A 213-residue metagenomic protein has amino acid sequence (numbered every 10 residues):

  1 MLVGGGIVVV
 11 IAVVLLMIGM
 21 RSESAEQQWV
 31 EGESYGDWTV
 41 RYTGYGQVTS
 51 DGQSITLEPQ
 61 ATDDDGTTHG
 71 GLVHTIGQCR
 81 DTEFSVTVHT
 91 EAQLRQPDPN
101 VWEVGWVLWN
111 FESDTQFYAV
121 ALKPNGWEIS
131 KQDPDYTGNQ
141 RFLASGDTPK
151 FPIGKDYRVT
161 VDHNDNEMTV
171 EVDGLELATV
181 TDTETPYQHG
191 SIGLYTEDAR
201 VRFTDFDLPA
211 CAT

Functional and structural regions predicted by a protein language model:
L2-T82, E167, A212-T213: Low-complexity, Ser/Thr/Pro/Gly-rich disordered linker/stalk regions
A61-P134: Secretory/extracellular carbohydrate-interaction modules and structurally similar beta-sandwich "look-alikes"
G77-C79, K150-G154, Y187: Surface-exposed coil/turn segments at beta-strand junctions on protein surfaces, enriched
F84-V86, P152-V172: Short tryptophan-centered beta-strand motifs in secreted/extracellular beta-sheet-rich domains of glycan-recognition
D135-R158: Short, aromatic/His-centered strand-loop micro-motif at the edge of beta-sheets
E171-S191: Short, solvent-exposed beta-strand-to-loop segments that form ligand-recognition rims of beta-rich domains
E184-T213: Ligand-recognition surfaces built from glycine- and aromatic
